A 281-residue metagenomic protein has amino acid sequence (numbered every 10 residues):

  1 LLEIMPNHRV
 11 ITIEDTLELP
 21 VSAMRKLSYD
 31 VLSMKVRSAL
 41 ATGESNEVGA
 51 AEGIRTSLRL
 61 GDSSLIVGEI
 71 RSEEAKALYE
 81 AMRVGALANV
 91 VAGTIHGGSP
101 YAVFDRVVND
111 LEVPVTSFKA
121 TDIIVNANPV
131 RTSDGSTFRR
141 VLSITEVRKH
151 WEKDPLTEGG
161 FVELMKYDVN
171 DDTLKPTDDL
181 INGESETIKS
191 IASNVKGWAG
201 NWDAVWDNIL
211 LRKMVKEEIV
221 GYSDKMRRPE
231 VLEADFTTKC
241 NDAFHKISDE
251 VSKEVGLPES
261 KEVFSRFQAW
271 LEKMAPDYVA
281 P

Functional and structural regions predicted by a protein language model:
L2-V130: Switch/coupling sub-region of P-loop NTPases
D15, D30, D62, E80 (+14 more regions): Acidic-enriched, low-complexity/disordered segments with a strong bias for Aspartate over Glutamate
K26, K35, K76, K119 (+13 more regions): Context-gated lysine
Y29, Y101-F104, F118, F138 (+6 more regions): Phenylalanine-focused residue identity feature
I70-A86, S99, S143-E152, V195-V231: Amphipathic, soluble alpha/beta structural segments
Y101-N128, S133-F138, S248-P281: A hydrophobic alpha-helix/topogenic segment detector that preferentially activates on transmembrane helices
I123-V215: Conserved P-loop NTPase
G200, A204-P281: Terminal-proximal interaction/regulatory segments of ATP-powered molecular machines
